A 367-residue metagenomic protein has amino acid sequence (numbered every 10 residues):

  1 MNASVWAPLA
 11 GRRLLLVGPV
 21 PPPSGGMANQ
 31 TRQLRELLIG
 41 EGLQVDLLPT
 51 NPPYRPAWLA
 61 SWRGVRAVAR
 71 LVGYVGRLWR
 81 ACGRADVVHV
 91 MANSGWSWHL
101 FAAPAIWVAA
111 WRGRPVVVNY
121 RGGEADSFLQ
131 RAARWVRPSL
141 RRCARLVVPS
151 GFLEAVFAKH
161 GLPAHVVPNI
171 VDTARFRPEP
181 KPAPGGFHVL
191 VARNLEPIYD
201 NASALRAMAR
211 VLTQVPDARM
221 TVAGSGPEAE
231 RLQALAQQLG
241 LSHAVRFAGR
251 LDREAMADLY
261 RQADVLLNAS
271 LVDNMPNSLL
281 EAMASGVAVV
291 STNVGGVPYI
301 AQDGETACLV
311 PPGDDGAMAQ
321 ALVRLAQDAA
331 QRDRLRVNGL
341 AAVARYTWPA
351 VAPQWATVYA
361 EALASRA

Functional and structural regions predicted by a protein language model:
L15-L16, P182-L212, T221: Conserved donor-binding/catalytic core segment of Leloir-type glycosyltransferases
F152, I170: Carbohydrate-associated surface elements
Q233-L251: Nucleotide-activated donor-binding/catalytic signature segment of Leloir-type glycosyltransferases, i.e., the conserved
R250-L251, D258-A263: Short alpha-helical donor nucleotide-sugar binding micro-motif in glycosyltransferases
L271: Aromatic "clamp/platform" in nucleotide-sugar-dependent glycosyltransferases that forms part of the donor/acceptor
A288-S291, A301: Short hydrophobic beta-strand element within catalytic cores of glycosyltransferases and related nucleotide-activated
D303-G304, C308-D315, R324-A329: Conserved acidic donor-binding segment of nucleotide-sugar-dependent glycosyltransferases
R324, Q331-R345, Q354-T357: A short, well-ordered alpha-helix in the C-terminal region of glycosyltransferases
